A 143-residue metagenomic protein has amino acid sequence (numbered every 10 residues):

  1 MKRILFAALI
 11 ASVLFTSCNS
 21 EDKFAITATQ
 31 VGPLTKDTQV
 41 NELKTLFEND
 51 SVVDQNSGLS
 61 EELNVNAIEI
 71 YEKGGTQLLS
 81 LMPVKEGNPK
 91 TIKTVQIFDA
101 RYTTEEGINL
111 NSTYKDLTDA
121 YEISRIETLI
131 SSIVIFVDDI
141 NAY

Functional and structural regions predicted by a protein language model:
M1-A25: Bacterial Sec-dependent N-terminal signal peptides
C18-Y121, E127-I130, D139-I140: Short helix/turn-capping signatures at newly exposed starts of structured segments
I135-F136: Long, helix-rich, hydrophobic modules that act as membrane-proximal anchors or helical bundle/coiled-coil regulators
